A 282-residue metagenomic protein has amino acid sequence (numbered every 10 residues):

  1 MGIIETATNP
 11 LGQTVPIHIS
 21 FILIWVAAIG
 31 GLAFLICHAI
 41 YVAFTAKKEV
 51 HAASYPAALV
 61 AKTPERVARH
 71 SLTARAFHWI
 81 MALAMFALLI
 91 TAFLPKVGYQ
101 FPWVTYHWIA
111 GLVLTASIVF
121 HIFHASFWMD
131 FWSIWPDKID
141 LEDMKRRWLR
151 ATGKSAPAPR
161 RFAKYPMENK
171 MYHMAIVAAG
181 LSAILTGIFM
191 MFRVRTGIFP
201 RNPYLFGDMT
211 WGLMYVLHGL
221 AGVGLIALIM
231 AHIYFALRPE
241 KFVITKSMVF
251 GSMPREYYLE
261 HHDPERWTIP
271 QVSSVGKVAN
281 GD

Functional and structural regions predicted by a protein language model:
M1-D282: Membrane-embedded alpha-helical bundles that constitute the cytochrome b-like, heme-associated redox core of multi-pass
